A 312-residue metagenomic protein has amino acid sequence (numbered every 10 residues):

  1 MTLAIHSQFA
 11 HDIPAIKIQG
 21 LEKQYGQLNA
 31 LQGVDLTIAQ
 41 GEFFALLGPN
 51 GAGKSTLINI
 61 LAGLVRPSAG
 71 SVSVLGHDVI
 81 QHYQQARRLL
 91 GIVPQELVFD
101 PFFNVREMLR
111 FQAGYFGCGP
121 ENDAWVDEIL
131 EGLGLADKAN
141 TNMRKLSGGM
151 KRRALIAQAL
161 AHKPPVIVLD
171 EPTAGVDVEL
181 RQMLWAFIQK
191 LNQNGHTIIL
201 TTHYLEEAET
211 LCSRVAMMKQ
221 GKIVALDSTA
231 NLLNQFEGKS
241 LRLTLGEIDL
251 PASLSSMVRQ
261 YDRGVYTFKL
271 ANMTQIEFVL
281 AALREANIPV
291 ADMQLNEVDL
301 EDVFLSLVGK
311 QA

Functional and structural regions predicted by a protein language model:
G70-Q81, Q85-A86: Conserved ABC transporter NBD signature motif
R110, G114-K138: Conserved ABC ATPase "signature" region
K163: Conserved catalytic motifs of ABC-family nucleotide-binding domains
I167-E171: Catalytic Walker B motif of ABC-type/P-loop ATPase nucleotide-binding domains
W185-A271: ABC transporter nucleotide-binding domain
G238-A312: Short, charged/small-residue-rich alpha-helical element at the C-terminal edge of ABC transporter nucleotide-binding
